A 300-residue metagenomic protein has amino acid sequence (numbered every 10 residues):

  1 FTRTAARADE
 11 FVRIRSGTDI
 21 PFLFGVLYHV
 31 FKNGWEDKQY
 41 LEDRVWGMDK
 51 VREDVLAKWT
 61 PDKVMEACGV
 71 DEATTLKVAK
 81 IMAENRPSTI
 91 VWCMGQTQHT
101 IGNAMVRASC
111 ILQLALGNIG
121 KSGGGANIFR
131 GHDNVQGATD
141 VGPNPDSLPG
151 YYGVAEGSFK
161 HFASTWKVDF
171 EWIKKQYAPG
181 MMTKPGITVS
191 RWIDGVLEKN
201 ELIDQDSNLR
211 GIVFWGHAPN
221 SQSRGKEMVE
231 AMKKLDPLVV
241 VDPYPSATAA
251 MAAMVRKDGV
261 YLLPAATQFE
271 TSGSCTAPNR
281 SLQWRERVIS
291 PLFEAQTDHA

Functional and structural regions predicted by a protein language model:
F1-N134, A138-P143, F162-A300: Cofactor-pocket helix-loop regions in the catalytic cores of large enzyme subunits
T139, L148-K160: Long, K/E/R/D-enriched contiguous segments that form extended
